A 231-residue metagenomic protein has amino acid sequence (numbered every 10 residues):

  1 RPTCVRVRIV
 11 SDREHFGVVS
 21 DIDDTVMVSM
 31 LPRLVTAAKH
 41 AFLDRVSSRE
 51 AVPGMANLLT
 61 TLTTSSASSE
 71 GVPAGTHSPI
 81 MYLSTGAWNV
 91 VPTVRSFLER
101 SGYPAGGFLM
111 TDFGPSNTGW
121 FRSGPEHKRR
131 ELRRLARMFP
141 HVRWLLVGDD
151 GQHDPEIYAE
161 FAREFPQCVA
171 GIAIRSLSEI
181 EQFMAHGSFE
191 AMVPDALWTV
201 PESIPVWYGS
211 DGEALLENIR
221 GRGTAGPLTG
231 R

Functional and structural regions predicted by a protein language model:
R1-P125: Alpha-helical substrate-recognition element adjacent to the catalytic core
G86-R231: C-terminal cap/substrate-recognition subdomain and adjoining C-terminal extension of metal-dependent phosphatase-like
